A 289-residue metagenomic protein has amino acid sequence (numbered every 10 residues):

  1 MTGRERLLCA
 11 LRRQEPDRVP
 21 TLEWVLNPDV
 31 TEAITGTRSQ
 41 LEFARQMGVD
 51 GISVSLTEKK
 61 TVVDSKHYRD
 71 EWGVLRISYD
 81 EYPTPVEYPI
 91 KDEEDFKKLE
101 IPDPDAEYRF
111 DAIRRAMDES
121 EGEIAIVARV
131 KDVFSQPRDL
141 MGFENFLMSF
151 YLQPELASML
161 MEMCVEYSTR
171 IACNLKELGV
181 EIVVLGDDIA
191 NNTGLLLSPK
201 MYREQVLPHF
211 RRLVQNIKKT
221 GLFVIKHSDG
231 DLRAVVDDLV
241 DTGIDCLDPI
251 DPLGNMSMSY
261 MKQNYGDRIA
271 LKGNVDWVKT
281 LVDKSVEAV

Functional and structural regions predicted by a protein language model:
M1-G36, L75-S78, E100-V289: Active-site loop segments of alpha/beta catalytic cores
T2, A44, G48, D70-G73: Residue-level detector of functionally special positions within alpha-helical transmembrane segments of multi-pass
A33-Q40, S65-D70: Glycine-rich loop at the start of a catalytic domain that most often binds anionic cofactors/ligands
L41-L56, N174-L178: Catalytic domains of carbohydrate-active enzymes, especially glycoside hydrolases
G51-H67: Short acidic, Pro/Gly- and aromatic-enriched capping/linker segments at domain boundaries
K66-Y79, P85: Generic recognition of long tandem-repeat/solenoid scaffolds
Y79-L99: Short, surface-exposed, low-complexity cationic segments
